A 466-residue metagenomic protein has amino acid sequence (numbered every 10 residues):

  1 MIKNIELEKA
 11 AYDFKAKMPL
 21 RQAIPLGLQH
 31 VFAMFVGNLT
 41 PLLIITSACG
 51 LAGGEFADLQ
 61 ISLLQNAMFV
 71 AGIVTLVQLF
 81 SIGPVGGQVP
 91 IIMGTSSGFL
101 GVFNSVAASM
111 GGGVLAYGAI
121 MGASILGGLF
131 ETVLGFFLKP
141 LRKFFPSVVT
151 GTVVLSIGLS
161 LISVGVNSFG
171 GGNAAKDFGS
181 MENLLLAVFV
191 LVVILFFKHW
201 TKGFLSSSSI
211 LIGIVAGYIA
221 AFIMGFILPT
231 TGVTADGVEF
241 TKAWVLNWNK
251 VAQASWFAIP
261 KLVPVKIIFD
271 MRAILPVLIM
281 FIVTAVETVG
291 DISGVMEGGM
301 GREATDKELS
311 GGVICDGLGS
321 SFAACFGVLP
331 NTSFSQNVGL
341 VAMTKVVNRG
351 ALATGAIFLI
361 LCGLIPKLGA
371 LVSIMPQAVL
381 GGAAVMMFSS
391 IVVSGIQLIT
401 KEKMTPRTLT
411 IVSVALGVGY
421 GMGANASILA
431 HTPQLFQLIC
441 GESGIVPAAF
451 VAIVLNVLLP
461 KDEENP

Functional and structural regions predicted by a protein language model:
I2-R21, L42-G54, D58-I61, V85 (+3 more regions): Transmembrane alpha-helical segments and their short flanking loops that form helix-hairpins/helix-helix interfaces
L20, T46-G86, L275-R349: Membrane-embedded helical hairpins/re-entrant loop segments and their flanking transmembrane helices within multi-pass
A23-A187, K367-L368, I374, A378 (+3 more regions): Early transmembrane hairpin of solute transport permeases
L26-M34, L39, V70-L79, G101-V106 (+10 more regions): Hydrophobic core segments of alpha-helical transmembrane domains in multi-pass membrane transport and ion-translocation
G53, D58-S62, F178-E182, V192-I259 (+4 more regions): Flexible hinge motifs at transmembrane-helix junctions and intramembrane kinks/re-entrant loops in multi-pass membrane
L79-I91, K139-F144, K198-S209, T344-R349 (+1 more regions): Membrane-helix interface "capping/anchor" motifs
E182-L185, K266-A273, E303-G312, V346-G350 (+2 more regions): Membrane-interfacial loop-to-helix junctions in multi-pass transporters
